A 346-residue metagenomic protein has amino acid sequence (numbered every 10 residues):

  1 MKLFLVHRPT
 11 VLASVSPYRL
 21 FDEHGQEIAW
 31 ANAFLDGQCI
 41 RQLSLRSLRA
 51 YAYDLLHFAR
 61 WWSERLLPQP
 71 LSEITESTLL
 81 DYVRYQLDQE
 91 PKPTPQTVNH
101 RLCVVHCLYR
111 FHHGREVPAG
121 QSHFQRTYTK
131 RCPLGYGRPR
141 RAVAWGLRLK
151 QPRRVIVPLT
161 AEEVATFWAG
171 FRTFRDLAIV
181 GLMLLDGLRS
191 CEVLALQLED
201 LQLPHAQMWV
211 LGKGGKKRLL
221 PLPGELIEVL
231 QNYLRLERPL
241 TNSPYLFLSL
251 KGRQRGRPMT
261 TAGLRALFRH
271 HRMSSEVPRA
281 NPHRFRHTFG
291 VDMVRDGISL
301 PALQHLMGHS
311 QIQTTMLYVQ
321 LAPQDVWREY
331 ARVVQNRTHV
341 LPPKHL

Functional and structural regions predicted by a protein language model:
L3, V334-L346: C-terminal secondary-structure termini that scaffold catalytic or DNA-interacting sites
A31-R46, L55-P139: N-terminal core-binding DNA-recognition domain of tyrosine recombinases/integrases
P118-T166, L211, L250-R255: Flexible interdomain linker/hinge and immediately adjacent N-terminus of the catalytic tyrosine-recombinase domain
V157-S190, K216, T241: Basic, Lys/Arg- and aromatic-enriched nucleic-acid-binding interface segment
D186, C191, A195-V229: Conserved tyrosine-mediated DNA breakage-rejoining catalytic core shared by Y-recombinases
K213, Q313-R332: Catalytic-site neighborhood detector that most strongly recognizes the C-terminal catalytic loop/helix of tyrosine
L220, R265-H305: Short, basic (Lys/Arg/His-rich) helix/loop patches that form interaction surfaces in the mid-to-C-terminal regions
G224-V277: Active-site/catalytic core of tyrosine-dependent DNA strand-transfer enzymes
